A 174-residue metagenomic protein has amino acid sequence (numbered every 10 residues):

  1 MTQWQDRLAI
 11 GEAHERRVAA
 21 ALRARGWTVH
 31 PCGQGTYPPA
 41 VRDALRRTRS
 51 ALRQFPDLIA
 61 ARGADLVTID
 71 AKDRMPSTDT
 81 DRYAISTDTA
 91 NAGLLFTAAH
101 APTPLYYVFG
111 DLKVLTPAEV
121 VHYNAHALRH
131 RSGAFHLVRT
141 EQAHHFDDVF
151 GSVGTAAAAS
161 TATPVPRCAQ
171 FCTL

Functional and structural regions predicted by a protein language model:
M1-R47: Acidic-basic catalytic patches of nuclease active cores, encompassing PD-(D/E)XK and other metal-cofactor nuclease
Q5-A9, H30, D65-V67, A71-A125: Catalytic cores of nucleic-acid endonucleases
A13, R17, R53, D88-A92: Short, well-structured alpha-helical interface segments that form or flank functional binding sites
R25, A61, A99-H100: Alpha-helix C-cap/termination motif
V41-T48, Q54-L58, T80-D81, A90-T97: Short secondary-structure capping micro-motifs at structural edges
A51-D73: Active-site beta-strand-loop-beta-strand hairpin of nuclease catalytic cores that positions key catalytic residues
L94, A99-L174: Domain-level recognition of nuclease-like catalytic cores that cleave nucleotide substrates
